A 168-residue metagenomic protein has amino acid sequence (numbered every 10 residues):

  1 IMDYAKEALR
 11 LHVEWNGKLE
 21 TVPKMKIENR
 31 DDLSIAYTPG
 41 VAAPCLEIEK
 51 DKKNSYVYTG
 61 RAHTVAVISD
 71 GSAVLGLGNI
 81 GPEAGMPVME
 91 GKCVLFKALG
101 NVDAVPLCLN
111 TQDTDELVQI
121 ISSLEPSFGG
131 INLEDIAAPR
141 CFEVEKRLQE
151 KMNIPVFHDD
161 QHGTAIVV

Functional and structural regions predicted by a protein language model:
I1-I154: N-terminal ligand-binding/catalytic initiation module
F157-V168: A glycine-rich, Thr/Ser-enriched phosphate-binding loop motif common to dinucleotide/cofactor-binding enzymes
